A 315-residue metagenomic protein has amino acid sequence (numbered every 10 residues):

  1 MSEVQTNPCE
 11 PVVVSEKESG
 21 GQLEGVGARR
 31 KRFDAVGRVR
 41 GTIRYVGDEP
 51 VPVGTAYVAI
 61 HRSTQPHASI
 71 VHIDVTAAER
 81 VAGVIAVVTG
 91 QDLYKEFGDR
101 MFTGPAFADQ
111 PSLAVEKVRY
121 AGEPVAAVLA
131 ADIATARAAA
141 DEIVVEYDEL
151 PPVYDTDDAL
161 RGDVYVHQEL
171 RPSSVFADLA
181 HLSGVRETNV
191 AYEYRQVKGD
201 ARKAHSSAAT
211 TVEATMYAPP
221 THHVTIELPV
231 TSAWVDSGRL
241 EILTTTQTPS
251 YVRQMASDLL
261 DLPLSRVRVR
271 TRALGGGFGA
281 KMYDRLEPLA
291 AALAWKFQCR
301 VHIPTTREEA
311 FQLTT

Functional and structural regions predicted by a protein language model:
M1-L179, T315: Flexible, low-hydrophobicity surface segments
G41, A86-G90, Y120, V212-M216 (+3 more regions): General beta-strand structural signal in soluble alpha/beta enzymes
D48-E49, T76, V115-V118, D200-R202 (+4 more regions): A generic local secondary-structure boundary/capping motif
Y57-S63, P151, N189, S206-A218: Short amphipathic
I60-V88, A126-Y147, T231-F297: Alpha-helical support elements that line or immediately flank enzyme active sites and cofactor-binding pockets
E79, V87, R195-K203: Predominantly extracellular/luminal regions of secreted and cell-surface proteins, especially disulfide-bonded
P124, A130-D132, W295-T315: Phosphate/diphosphate-binding loops
G199-L260, Q312: Conserved beta-alpha junction segments in alpha/beta enzyme cores
